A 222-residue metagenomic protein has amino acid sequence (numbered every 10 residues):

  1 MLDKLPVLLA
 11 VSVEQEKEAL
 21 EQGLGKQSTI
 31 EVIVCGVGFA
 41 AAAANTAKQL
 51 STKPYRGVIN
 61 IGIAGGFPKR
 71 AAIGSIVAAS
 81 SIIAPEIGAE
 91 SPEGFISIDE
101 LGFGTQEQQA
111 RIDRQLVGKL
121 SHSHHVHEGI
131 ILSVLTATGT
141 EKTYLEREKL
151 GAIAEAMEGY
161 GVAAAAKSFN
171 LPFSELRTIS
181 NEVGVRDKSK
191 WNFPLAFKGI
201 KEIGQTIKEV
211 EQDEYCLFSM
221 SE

Functional and structural regions predicted by a protein language model:
M1-L2, E222: Basic/polar N-terminal segments that are highly enriched at the extreme N-terminus, encompassing both cleavable
L2-L8, I30: Extreme N-terminal starter segment of soluble prokaryotic enzymes
S12-E16: Short polar catalytic/cofactor-binding loops
E18, Q22-E222: Glycine-rich phosphate- or other oxyanion-binding loops that anchor nucleotides, phosphorylated ligands
